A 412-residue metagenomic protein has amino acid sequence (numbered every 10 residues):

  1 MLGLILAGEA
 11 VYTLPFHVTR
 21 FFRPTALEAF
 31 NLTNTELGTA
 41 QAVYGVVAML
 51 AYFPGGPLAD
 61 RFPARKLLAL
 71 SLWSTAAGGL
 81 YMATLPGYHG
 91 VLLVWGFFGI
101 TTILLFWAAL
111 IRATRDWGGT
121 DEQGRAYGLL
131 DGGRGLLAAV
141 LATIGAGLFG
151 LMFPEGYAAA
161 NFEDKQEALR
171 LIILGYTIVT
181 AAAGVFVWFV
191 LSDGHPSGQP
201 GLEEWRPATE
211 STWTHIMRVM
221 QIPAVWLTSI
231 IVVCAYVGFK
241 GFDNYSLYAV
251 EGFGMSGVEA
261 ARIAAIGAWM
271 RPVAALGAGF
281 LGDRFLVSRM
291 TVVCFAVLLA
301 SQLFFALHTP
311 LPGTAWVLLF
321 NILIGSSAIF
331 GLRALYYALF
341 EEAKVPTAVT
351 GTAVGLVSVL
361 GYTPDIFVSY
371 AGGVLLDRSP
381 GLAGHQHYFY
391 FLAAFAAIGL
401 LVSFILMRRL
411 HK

Functional and structural regions predicted by a protein language model:
T19-R23, A142, I222-A268, P272-A275 (+1 more regions): Extracytoplasmic gate region of multi-pass secondary transporters
A51-P63, A274-V287, L376-D377: Helix-to-loop junctions at the C-terminal end of transmembrane segments in multipass secondary transporters
R61-L72, D283-V297: Cytoplasmic membrane-interface "Motif A"-like loop-to-helix N-cap segments of 12-TM Major Facilitator Superfamily
Y127-G150, S358-S369: Glycine-rich segments within core transmembrane alpha-helices of 12-TM secondary carriers
A138, K344-P380: A late C-terminal transmembrane helix in Major Facilitator Superfamily
L151-T177, V374-A396: A membrane-interface helix-boundary motif in multi-pass transporters
W188-T214: Flexible cytoplasmic inter-helical loops of multi-pass small-molecule transporters
S288-L339: C-terminal transmembrane helical hairpin of 12-TM major facilitator-type secondary transporters
